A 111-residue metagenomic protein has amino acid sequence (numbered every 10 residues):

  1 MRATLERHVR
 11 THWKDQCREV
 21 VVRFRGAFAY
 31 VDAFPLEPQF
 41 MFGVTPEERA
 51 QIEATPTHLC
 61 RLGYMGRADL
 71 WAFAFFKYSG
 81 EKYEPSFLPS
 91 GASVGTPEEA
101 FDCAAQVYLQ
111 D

Functional and structural regions predicted by a protein language model:
M1-A50: Negatively charged, low-complexity tracts enriched in Asp/Glu with abundant Ser/Thr
F34-F75: Short, conserved beta-strand/beta-arch hydrophobic-aromatic motifs that form part of recognition grooves or interface
F75-K82: Short, solvent-exposed aromatic-acidic interface loops
E84-D111: Helix-rich interaction surfaces within compact, conserved domain-sized segments that mediate assembly or partner
